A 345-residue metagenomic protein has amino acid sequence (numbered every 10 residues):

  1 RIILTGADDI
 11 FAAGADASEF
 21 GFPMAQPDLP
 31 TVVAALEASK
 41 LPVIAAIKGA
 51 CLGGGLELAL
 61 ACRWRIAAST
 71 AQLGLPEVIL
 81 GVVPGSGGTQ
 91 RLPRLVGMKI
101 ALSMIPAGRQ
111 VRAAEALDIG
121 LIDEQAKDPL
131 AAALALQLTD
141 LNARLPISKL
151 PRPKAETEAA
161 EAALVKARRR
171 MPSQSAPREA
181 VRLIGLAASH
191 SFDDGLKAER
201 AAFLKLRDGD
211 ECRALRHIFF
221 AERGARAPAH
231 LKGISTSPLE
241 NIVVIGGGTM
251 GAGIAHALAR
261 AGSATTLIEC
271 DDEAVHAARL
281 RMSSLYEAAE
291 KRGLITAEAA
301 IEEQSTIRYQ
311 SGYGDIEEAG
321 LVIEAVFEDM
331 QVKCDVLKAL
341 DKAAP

Functional and structural regions predicted by a protein language model:
T5-A35, C51, I79-V82: Glycine- (often His-adjacent) and acidic-residue-rich active-site loop that binds/positions the CoA thioester
A13, E57, A61, K99 (+3 more regions): Amphipathic alpha-helical segments at domain termini/boundaries
A35-L80, P84, G246-T249, I254-A255: Glycine-rich beta-to-alpha active-site loop
V43, R65-I66, Q125, I242 (+1 more regions): Short, well-ordered beta-strand core segments
R63-G85, G120-A135, I268-D272: Gly/Pro- and small hydrophobic-enriched strand-loop and loop-to-helix capping segments that sit at the rims
T89-K99: Hydrophobic, secondary-structure "cap" segments at the distal end of domains
G224-L285, R308: NAD(P)+-binding Rossmann beta1-loop-alpha1 motif at the extreme N-terminus of oxidoreductases
E273-A274, A288-P345: Rossmann-like NAD(P)-binding element
